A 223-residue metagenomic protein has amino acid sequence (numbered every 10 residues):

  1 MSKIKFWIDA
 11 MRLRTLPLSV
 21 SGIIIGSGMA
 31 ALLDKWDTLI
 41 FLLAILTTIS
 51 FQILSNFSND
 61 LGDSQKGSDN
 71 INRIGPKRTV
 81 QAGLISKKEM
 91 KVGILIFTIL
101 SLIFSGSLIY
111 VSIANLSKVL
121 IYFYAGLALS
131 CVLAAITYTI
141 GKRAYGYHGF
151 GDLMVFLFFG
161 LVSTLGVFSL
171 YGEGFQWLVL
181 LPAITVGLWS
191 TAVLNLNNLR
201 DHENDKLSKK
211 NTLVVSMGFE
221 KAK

Functional and structural regions predicted by a protein language model:
M1-L39, L43, Y138, K142-H148 (+1 more regions): Topogenic membrane-insertion module of multi-pass membrane proteins
I4-F6, N56-N59, T79, L133-G146 (+2 more regions): C-terminal ends of transmembrane helices
I8, L16-V20, T38-L46, K91-L95 (+4 more regions): Hydrophobic alpha-helical transmembrane segments
P17-G26, L153-F168, V215-F219: Small-residue-rich segments of transmembrane alpha-helices in multi-pass membrane proteins, especially helix faces
G22, S55-N59, K66-G67, S105: Alpha-helical transmembrane segments and their lipid-water interface positions in multi-pass membrane proteins
I25, L33-L61, F123-I136, Q176-L196: Membrane-embedded alpha-helical segments that form the functional core of polytopic membrane enzymes, especially those
S58-I99, G187-K223: Solvent-exposed interhelical
P76-G174: Intramembrane alpha-helical segments
